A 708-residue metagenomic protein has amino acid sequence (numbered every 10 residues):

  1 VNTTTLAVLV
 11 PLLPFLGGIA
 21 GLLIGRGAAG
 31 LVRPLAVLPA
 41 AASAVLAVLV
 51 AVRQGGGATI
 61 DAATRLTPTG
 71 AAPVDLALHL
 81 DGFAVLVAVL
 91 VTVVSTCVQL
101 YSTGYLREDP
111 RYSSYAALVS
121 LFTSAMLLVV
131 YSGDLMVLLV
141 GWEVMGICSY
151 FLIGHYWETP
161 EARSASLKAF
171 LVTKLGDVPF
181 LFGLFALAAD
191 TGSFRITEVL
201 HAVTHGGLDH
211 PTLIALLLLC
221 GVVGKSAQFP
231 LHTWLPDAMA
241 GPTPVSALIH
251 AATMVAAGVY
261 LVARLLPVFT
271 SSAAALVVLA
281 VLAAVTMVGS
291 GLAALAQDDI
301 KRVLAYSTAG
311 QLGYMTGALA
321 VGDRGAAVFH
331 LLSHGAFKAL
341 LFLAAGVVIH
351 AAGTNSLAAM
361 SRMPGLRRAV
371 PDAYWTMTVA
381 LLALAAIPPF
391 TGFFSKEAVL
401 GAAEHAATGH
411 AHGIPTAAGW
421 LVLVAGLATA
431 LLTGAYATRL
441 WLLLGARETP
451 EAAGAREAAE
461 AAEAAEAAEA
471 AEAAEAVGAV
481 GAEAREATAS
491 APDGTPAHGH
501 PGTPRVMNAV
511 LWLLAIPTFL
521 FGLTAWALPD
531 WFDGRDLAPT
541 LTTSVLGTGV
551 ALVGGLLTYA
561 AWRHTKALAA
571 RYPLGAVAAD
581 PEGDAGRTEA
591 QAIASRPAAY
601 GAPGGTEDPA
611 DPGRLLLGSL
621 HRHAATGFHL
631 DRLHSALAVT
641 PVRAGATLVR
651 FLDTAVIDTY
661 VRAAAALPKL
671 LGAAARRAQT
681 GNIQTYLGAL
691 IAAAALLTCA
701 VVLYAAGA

Functional and structural regions predicted by a protein language model:
V1-V8, L12, I19-A117, A186-T212 (+4 more regions): Transmembrane helix-loop-helix hairpins at membrane boundaries of multipass inner-membrane proteins
A29-A41, A165-D177, R368-M377, P501-L514 (+1 more regions): Alpha-helical transmembrane segments and their helix-start/interface "positive-inside/aromatic belt" motifs in integral
F83, V89-V93, C97-L138, I147-G454 (+4 more regions): Hydrophobic transmembrane alpha-helices and their helix-loop junctions in integral membrane proteins
M254-V255, A283, A380, V506-L523 (+2 more regions): Hydrophobic membrane-spanning alpha-helices of multi-pass integral membrane proteins
K338-F342, W420-A458, G481-G499, T503 (+1 more regions): Predominantly late transmembrane helices and immediately cytosolic-facing juxtamembrane segments
L382-A398, A515-G534, A638, A644: Alpha-helical transmembrane segments and their membrane-interface junctions in multi-pass membrane proteins
A455-A482: Long, intrinsically disordered low-complexity tandem-repeat segments
D530-L541, R571-A708: Aromatic-capped, Gly/Pro-kinked transmembrane alpha-helices
